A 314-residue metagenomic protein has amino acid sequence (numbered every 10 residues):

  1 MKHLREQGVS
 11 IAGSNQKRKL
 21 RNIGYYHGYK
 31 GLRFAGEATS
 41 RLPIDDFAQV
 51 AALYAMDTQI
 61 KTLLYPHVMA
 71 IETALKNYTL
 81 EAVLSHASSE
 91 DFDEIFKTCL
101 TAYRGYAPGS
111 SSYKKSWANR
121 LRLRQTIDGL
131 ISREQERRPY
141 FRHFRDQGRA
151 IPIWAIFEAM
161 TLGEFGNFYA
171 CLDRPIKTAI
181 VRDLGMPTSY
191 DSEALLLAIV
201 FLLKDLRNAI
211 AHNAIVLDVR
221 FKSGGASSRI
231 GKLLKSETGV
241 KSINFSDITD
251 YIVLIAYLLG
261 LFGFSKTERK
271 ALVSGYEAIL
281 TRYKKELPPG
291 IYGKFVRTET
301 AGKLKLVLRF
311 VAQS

Functional and structural regions predicted by a protein language model:
M1-S314: Long, contiguous internal "core" modules enriched in hydrophobic/ aromatic residues
